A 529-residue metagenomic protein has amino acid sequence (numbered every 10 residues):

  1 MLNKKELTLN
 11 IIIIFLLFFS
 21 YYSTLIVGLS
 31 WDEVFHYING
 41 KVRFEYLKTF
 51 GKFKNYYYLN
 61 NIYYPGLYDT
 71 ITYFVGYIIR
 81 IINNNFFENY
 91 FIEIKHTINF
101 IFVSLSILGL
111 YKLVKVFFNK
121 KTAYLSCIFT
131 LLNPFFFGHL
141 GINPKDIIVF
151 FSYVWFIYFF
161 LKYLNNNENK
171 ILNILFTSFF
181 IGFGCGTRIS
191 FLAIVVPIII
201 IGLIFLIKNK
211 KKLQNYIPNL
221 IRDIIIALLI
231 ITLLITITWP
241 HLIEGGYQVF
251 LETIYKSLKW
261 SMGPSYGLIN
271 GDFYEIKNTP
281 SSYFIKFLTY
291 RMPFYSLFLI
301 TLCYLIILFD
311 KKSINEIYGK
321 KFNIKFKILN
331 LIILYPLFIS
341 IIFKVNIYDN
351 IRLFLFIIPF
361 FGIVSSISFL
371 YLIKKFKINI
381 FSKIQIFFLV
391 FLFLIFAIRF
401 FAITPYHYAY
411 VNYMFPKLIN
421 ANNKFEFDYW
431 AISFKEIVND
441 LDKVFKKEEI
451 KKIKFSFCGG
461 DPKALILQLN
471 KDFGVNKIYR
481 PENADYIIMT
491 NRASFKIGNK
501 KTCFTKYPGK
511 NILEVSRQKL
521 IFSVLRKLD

Functional and structural regions predicted by a protein language model:
L9-I11, N85-F86, L105, L110-L132 (+4 more regions): Transmembrane-helix signature of polytopic, membrane-embedded enzymes that assemble or transfer cell-envelope glycans
I14, E93, T97-F117, W155 (+2 more regions): Transmembrane-helix motifs of polytopic, lipid-linked glycan transferases
L16, S126-L131, I181, C185: Short helix- or helix-capping micro-motifs that position conserved polar/aromatic residues at function-defining sites
F18-Y22, V34-T70, F74-N84, K259-I269: Extracytosolic helix-loop segments that constitute the early lumenal/periplasmic catalytic or substrate-binding loops
I26, Y68, P240-E244, Q248-S261 (+3 more regions): Catalytic lumenal/periplasmic loop and adjoining terminal transmembrane helix of membrane glycan-assembly enzymes
T49, N61-T70, N84, F183 (+4 more regions): Transmembrane-lumen/periplasm boundary regions of multi-pass, lipid-linked membrane glycan transferases
D146-F150, G184-I189, A193-V196, K286-T301 (+1 more regions): Hydrophobic/aromatic-rich transmembrane helices and adjacent perimembrane loops
F156-N173: Membrane-interface transmembrane helices that cradle and orient dolichyl/undecaprenyl
